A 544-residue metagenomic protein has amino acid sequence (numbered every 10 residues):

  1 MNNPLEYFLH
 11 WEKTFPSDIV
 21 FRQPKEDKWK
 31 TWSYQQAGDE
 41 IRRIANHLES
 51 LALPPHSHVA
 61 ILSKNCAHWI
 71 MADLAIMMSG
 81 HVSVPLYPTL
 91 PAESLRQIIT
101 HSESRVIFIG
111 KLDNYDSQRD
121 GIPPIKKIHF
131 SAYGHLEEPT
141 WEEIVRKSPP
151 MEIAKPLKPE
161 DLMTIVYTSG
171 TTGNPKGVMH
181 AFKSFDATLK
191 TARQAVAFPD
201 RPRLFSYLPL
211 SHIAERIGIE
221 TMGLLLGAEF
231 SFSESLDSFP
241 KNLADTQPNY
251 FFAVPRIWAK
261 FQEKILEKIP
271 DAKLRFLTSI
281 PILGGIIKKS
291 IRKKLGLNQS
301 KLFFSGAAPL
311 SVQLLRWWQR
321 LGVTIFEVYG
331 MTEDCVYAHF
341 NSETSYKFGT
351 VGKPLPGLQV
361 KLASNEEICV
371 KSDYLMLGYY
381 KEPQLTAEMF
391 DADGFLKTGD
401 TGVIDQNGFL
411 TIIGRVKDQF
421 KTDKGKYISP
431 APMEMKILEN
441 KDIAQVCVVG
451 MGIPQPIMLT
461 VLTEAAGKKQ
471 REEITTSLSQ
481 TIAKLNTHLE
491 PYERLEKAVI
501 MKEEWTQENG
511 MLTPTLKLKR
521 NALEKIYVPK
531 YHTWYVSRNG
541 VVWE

Functional and structural regions predicted by a protein language model:
S17, S148-Y167, N174, A197-R203: Conserved pre-ATP/AMP-binding loop-to-beta segment of ANL
V20-C66, I70, L74, P91-R96 (+2 more regions): Conserved AMP-binding/adenylate-forming core of the ANL superfamily
T31-Q35, M163-L189: Conserved AMP-binding A3 loop
L51, M78-E143, A444, E464: Structural core segment of the AMP-binding/adenylate-forming
D113-P159, I265-K294: ANL superfamily adenylate-forming
D186-R203, L210-S290, Q299, T324: Conserved AMP-binding/adenylation subdomain of ANL enzymes
P354, K361-T422, E439, W543: Conserved ATP-binding/catalytic segment of the ANL
F420, Q445-C447, K484-E544: Conserved C-terminal "lid"/linker of ANL adenylate-forming enzymes
